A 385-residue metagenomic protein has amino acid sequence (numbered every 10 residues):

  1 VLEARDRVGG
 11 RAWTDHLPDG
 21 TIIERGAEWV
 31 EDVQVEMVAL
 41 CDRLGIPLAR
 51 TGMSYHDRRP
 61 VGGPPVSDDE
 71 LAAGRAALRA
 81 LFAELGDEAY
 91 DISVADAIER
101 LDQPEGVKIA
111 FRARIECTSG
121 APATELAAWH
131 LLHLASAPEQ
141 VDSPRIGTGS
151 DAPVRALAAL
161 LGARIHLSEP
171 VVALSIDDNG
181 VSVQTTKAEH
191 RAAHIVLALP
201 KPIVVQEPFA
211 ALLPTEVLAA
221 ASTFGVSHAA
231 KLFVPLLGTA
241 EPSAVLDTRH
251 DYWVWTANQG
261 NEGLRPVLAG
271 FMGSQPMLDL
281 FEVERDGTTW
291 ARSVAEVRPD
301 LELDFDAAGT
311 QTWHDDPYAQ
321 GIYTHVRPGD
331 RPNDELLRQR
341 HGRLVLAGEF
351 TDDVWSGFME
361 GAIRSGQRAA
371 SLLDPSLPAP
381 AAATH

Functional and structural regions predicted by a protein language model:
V1-P18: Glycine-rich FAD pyrophosphate-binding loop
G9, C41, I98, L157 (+7 more regions): Generic structural signal for small/hydrophobic residues in well-ordered secondary structure, especially within
T14, P18-G20, A27-M37, L197 (+4 more regions): Catalytic cores of eukaryotic secretory-pathway lumenal/extracellular enzymes that build and remodel glycoconjugates
T21-D87: Dinucleotide-binding Rossmann-like beta1-alpha1 core, especially the glycine-rich loop that anchors the ADP
M37-R58, E88, D102-R112, E241-D247 (+1 more regions): A short alpha-helix-loop-beta-strand transition element characteristic of N-terminal alpha/beta dinucleotide-binding
A83-P170, I176-G180, A198-F209, H325-V326: Active-site/ligand-binding neighborhood in enzyme catalytic cores
S175-I176, T185-S243: Central helical "cap/lid" subdomain
G180, H190, A229, H250-H385: Conserved flavin/dinucleotide-binding core of flavoenzymes
